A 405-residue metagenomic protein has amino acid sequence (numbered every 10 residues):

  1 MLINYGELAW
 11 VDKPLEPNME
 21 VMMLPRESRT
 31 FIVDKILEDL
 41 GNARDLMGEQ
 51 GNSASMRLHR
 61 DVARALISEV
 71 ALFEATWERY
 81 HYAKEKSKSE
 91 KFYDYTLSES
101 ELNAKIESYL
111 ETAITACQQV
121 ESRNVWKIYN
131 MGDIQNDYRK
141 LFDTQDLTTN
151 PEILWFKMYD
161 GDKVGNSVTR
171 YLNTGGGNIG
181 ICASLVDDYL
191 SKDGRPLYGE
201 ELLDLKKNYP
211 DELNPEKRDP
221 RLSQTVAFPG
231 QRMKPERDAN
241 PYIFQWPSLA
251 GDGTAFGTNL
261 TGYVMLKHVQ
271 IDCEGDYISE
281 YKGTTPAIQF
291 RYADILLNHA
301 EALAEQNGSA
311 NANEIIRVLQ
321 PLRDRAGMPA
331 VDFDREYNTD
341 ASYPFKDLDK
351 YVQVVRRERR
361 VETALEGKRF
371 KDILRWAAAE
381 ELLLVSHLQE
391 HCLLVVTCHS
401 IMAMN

Functional and structural regions predicted by a protein language model:
M1-Y171, G199-N405: Acidic/polar-rich alpha-helix caps and helix-coil junctions
N173-Y198, W246-A255: Short, cationic low-complexity segments
